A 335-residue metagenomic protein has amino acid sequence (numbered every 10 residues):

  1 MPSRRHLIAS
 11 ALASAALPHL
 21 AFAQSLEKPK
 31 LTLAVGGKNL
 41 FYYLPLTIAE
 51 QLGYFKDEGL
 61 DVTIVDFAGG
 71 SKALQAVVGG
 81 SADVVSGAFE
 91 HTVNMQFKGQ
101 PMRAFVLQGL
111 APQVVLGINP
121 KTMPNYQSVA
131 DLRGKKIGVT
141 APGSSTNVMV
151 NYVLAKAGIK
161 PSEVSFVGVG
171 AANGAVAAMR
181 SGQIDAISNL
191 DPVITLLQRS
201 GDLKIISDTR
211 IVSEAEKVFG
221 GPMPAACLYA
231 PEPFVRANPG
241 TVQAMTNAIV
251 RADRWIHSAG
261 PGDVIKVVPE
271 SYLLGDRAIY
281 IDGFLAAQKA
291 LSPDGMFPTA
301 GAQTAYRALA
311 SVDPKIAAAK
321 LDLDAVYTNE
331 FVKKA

Functional and structural regions predicted by a protein language model:
H6-A23: N-terminal export signals
Q24-G170, S181-D191, D202, I206-S207: Short, glycine-/small- and polar/acidic-enriched structural segments that line small-molecule recognition paths
Y42, Q51, G70-A73, H91 (+11 more regions): Stable alpha-helical elements in mature extracytoplasmic
D57, I211-G221, K289-F297: Short, solvent-exposed loop/beta-turn-alpha elements that line the ligand-binding surface or hinge of extracytoplasmic
G174-A177, S181-P269: Pocket-lining segment of extracytoplasmic ligand-binding domains
V235-I316: Secondary-structure end/capping motifs
Q303-A335: Conserved C-terminal helix/tail region of periplasmic/extracytoplasmic solute-binding proteins
